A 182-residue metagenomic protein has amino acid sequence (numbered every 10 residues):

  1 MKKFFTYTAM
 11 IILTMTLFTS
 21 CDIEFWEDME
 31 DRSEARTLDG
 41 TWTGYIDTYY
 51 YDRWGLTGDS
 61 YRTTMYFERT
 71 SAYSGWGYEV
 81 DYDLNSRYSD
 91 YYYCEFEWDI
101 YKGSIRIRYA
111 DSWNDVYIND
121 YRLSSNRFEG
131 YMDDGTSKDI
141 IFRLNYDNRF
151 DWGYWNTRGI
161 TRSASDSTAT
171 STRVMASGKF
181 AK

Functional and structural regions predicted by a protein language model:
M1-D22: Sec-dependent bacterial lipoprotein signal peptides
M15-W42, F150: Bacterial Sec-dependent N-terminal signal peptides
D22-F25, I46, S71, K102 (+1 more regions): Disulfide-rich extracellular repeat modules and their boundaries
S33-S60, F96: Tryptophan-anchored aromatic micro-motifs
L38, W42, Y73-G75, F128: Structural detector for hydrophobic anchor residues on beta-strands
T43-Y51, W76-D83, A110, D133-G135: Generic short beta-strand segments
R53-S104: N-terminal glycine/threonine-rich, aromatic-flanked beta-hairpin/loop signature
Y101-K182: Beta-sheet ligand-binding and adhesion/scaffold domains
